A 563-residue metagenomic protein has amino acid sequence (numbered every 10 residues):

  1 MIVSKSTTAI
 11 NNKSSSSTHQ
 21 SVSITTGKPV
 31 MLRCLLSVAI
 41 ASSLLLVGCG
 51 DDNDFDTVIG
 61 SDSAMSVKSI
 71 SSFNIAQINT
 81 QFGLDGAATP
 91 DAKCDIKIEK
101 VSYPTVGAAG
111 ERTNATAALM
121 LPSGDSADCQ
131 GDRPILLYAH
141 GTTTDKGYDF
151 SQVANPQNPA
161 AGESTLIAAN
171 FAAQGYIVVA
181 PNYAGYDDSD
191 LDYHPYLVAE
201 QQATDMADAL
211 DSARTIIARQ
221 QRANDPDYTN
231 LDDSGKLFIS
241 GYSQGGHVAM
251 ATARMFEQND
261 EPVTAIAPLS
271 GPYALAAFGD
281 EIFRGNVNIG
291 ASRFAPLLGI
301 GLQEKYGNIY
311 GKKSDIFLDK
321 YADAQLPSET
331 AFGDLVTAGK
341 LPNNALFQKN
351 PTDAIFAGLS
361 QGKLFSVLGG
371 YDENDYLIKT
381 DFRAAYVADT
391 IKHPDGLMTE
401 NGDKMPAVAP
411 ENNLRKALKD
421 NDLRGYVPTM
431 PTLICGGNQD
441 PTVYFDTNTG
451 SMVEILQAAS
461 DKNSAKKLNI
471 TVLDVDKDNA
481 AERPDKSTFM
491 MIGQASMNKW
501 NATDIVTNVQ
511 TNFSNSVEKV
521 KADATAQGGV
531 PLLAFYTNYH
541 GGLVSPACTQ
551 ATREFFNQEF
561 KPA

Functional and structural regions predicted by a protein language model:
I2, C49-A127, G131: Catalytic-loop region of hydrolases
A108-T116, P122-Q174: Short, surface-exposed "cap/lid" segments of acyl-processing enzymes
Y196-N224: Alpha/beta-hydrolase active-site loop
G241-G245, A249: Gly/Ala-rich beta-loop-alpha elbow adjacent to hydrolase catalytic centers
P272-G425, D446: Accessory cap/linker subdomain of secreted extracellular hydrolases
D280, R415-K416, G450, D461-A563: C-terminal catalytic histidine-bearing segment of alpha/beta-hydrolase fold enzymes
L433-D440: Short beta-strand/loop motif that positions the catalytic acidic residue of the alpha/beta-hydrolase fold
P441-G450: Conserved alpha/beta-hydrolase "acid-adjacent" motif
